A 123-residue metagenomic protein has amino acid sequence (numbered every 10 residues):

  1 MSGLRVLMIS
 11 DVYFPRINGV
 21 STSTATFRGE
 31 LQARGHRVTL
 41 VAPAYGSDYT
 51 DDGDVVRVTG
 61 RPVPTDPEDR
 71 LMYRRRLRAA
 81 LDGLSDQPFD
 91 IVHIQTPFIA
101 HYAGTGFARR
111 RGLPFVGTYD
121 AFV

Functional and structural regions predicted by a protein language model:
M1-T59: N-terminal subdomain of nucleotide-sugar transferases
V6, I91, A108-V123: Active-site proximal beta-strand in glycosyltransferases
R37-L40, A103, F107-F115: Internal hydrophobic scaffold segments of catalytic domains
V41, I94-Q95, T118: Structural motif
Y45-G46, F98, F122: Conserved beta-strand edge residues that scaffold enzyme active sites
G53, R57-T65, P114-V116: Short, structured secondary-structure boundary patches
V63-I94, I99-G106, R110: An amphipathic, basic-hydrophobic alpha-helix
